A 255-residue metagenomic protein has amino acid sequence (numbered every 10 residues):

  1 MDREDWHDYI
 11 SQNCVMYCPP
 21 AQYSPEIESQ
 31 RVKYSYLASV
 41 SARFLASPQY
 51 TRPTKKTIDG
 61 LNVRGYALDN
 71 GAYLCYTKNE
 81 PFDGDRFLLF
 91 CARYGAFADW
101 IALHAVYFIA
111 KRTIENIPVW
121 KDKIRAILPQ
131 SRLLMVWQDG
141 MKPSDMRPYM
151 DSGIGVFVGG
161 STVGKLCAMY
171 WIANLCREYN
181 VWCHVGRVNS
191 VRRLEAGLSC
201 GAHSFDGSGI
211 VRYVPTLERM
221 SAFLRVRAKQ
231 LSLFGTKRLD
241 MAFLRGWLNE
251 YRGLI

Functional and structural regions predicted by a protein language model:
M1-D122, V226-K229, F234-R238, G246-I255: Non-catalytic, usually N-terminal nucleic-acid engagement modules in DNA/RNA processing proteins
V40-A42, N62-V63, F97-A98, P129-S131 (+3 more regions): Glycine-enriched alpha-helix->loop->beta-strand junction motifs that scaffold or abut catalytic
T57-N62, I117-P129, M169-N180: Surface-exposed amphipathic alpha-helices with a cationic face
D69, M135, G197: Conserved, mostly hydrophobic/aromatic
Y73, G160-V163, L194-R227: Glycine-rich phosphate-binding active-site loops on the catalytic face of alpha/beta enzymes
P81-F82, S144-P148, N189-G207, G246: Catalytic cores of alpha/beta
I114-K121, K142-D151, A168-W171: Distinct, well-ordered alpha-helical segments
W137-G140, W182-R192: Glycine-rich beta-to-alpha transition loops that act as phosphate-gripper elements at the mouths of alpha/beta enzyme
